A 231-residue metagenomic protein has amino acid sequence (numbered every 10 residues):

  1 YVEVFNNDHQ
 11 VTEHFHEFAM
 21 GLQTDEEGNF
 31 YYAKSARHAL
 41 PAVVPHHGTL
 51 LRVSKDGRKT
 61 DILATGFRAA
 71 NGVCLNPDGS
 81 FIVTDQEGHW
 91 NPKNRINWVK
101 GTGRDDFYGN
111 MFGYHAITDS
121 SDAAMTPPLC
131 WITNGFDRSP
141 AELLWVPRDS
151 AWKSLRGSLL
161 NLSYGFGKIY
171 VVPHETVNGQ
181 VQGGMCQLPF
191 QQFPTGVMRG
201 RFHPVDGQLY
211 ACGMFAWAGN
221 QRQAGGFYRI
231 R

Functional and structural regions predicted by a protein language model:
Y1-R231: Beta-propeller domains with acidic blade repeats across secreted/periplasmic ectodomains and cytosolic WD/CNH propellers
